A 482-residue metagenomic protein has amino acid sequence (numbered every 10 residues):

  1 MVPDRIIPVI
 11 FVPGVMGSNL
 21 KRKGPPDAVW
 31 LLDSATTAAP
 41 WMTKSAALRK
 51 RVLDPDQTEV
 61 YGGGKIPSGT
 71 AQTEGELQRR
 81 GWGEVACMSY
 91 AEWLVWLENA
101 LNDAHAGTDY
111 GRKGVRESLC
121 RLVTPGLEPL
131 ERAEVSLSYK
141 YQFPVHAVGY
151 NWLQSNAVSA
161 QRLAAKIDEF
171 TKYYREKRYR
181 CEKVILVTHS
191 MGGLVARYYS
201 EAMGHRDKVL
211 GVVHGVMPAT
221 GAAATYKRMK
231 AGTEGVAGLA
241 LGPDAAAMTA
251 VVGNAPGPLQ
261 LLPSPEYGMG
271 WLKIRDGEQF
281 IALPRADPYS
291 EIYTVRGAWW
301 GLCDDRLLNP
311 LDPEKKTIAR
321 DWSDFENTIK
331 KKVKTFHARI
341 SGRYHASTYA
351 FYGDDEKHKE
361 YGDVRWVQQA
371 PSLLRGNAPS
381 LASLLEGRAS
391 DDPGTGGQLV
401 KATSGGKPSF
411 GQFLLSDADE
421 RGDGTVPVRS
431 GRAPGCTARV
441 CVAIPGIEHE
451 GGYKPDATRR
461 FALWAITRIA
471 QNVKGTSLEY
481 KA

Functional and structural regions predicted by a protein language model:
M1-V187, M191-T249, G268-L283, S416-A482: N-terminal non-catalytic accessory region
T43, A47, V52-T58, A247-G270 (+3 more regions): Glycine-rich (often Gly-Gly/Gly-Pro-rich) flexible segments and glycine-rich loop motifs, frequently accented by
Y61, E266-G268, R275, V295 (+5 more regions): Intrinsically disordered, low-complexity segments enriched in small/polar residues
K227-D355: Secreted, luminal/periplasmic, and some membrane-associated catalytic domains that remodel anionic oxygen-ester
L302-A482: C-terminal subdomain of alpha/beta-hydrolase-fold enzymes, centered on the catalytic histidine and its supporting
